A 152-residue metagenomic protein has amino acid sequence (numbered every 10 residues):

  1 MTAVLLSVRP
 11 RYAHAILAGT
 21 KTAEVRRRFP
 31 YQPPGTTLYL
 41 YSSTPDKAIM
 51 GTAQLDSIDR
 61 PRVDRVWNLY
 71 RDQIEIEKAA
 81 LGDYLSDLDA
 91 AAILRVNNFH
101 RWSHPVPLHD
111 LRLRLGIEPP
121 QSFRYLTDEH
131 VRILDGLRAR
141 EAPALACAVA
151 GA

Functional and structural regions predicted by a protein language model:
M1-A3, V8-P34, P45-M50, I58-A152: Contiguous surface segments at macromolecular interaction interfaces
Y39: Non-catalytic, usually N-terminal nucleic-acid engagement modules in DNA/RNA processing proteins
